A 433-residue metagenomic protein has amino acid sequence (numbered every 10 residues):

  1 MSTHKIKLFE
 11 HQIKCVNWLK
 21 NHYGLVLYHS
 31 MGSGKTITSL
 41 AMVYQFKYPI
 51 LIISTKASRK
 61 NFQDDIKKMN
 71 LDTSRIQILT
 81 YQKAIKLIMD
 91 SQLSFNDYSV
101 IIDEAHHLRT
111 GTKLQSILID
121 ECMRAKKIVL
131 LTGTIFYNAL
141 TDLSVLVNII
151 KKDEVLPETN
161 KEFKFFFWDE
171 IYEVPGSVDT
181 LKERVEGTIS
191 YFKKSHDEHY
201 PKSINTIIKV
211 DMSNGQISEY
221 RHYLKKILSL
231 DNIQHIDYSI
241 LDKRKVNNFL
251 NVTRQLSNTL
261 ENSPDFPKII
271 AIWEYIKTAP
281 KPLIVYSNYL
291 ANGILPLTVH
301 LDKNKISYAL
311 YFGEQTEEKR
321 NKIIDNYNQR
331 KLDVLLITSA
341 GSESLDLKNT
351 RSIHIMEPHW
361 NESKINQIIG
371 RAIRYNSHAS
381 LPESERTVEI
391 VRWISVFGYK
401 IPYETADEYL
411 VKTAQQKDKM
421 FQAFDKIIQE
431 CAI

Functional and structural regions predicted by a protein language model:
M1-V26: Conserved pre-motif I regulatory segment
H22-A41: Walker A/P-loop
M31-G32, K126-A139: Conserved helicase ATPase motor motifs in RecA-like P-loop NTPase domains
T36-K67, Y137-L140, N288-I294: Conserved Walker A/P-loop ATP-binding site and its immediately adjacent core in helicase/helicase-like ATPase domains
I78-N96, R109-A125, L130, I149 (+3 more regions): Inter-lobe coupling linker of SF2 helicases/translocases
Y289-F312: Conserved helicase motor "Helicase C" RecA-like lobe of SF1/SF2 P-loop NTPases
I306-S339: Conserved helicase ATPase core of P-loop NTP-dependent helicases/translocases
N361-L381: Conserved SF2 helicase motif VI
